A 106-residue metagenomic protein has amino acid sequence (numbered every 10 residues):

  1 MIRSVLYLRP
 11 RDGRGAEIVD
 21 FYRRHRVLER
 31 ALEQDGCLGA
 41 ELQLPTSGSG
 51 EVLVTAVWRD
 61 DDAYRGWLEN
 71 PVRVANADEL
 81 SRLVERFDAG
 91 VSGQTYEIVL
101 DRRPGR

Functional and structural regions predicted by a protein language model:
I2, L38-E51, A77-R106: Glycine-rich beta-strand-turn "strand-cap" elements at beta-sheet edges
I2-R9, G39-N70: Short, well-ordered beta-strand segments in beta-rich or mixed alpha/beta enzyme and ligand-binding folds
R9-Y22: Short, surface-exposed ligand-recognition loops at beta-strand->loop->(often short) alpha-helix junctions that present
R14-A16, D62-Y64, D101: Residue-level signal for secondary-structure boundary sites
G15-I18, L28-R30, L42-L44: Intrinsically disordered, low-complexity segments enriched in polar/charged residues with Gly/Pro, especially when
V19-Y22, E69, I98-V99: General helical secondary-structure elements
H25-L38, V57-S92: An amphipathic, aromatic/His-enriched active-site/gating alpha helix that lines ligand/cofactor pockets
